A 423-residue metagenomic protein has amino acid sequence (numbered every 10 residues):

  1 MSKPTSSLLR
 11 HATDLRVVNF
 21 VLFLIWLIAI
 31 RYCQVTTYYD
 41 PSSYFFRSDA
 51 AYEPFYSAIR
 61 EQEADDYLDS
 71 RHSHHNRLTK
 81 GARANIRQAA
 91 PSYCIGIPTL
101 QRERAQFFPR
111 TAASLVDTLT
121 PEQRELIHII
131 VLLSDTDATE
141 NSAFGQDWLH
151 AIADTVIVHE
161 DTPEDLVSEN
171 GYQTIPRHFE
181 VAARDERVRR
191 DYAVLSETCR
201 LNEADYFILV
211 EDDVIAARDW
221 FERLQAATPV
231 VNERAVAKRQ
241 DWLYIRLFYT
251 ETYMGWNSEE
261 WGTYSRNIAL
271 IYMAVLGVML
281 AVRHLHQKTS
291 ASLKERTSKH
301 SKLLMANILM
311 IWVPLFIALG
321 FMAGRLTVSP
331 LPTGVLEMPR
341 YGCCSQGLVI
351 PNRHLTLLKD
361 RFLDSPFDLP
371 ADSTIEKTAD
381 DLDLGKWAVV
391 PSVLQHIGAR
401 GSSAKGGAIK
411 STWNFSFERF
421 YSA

Functional and structural regions predicted by a protein language model:
S2-A58, A64, N267-I268, M279-A423: C-terminal catalytic/acceptor-binding lobe
P91-T99, L115, I127-V131: Hydrophobic targeting segments
I97-R110, D135: Active-site beta-to-alpha loop of glycosyltransferases that engages the nucleotide-sugar donor
T111-L126: Short, acidic, metal-binding catalytic loop of nucleotide-sugar glycosyltransferases
A138-A204: Active-site-proximal specificity loops/subdomain of glycosyltransferases
E203-A217: Short beta-strand-to-loop acidic/aromatic patch adjacent to the donor-nucleotide binding site
R218-Y249, Y253: Conserved donor-nucleotide/metal-binding helix-loop-beta segment in metal-dependent transferases, i.e., the alpha-helix
R239-V278: Cytosolic-side membrane-insertion boundary helix
